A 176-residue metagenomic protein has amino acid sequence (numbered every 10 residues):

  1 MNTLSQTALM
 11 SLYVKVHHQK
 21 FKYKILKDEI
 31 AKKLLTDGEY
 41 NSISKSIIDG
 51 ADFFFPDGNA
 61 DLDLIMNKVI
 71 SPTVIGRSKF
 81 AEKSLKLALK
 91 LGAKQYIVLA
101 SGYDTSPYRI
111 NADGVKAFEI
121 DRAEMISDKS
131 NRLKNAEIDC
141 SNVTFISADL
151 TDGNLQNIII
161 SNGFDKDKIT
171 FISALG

Functional and structural regions predicted by a protein language model:
M1-I97, Y103-I146, K166: Rossmann-like AdoMet
D149-D152: Conserved SAM/SAH-binding loop
L155-K166: Short amphipathic alpha-helix with an adjacent loop that forms part of the alpha/beta core around
F164, K168-G176: A short SAM/SAH-binding and catalytic strip from SAM-dependent methyltransferases
